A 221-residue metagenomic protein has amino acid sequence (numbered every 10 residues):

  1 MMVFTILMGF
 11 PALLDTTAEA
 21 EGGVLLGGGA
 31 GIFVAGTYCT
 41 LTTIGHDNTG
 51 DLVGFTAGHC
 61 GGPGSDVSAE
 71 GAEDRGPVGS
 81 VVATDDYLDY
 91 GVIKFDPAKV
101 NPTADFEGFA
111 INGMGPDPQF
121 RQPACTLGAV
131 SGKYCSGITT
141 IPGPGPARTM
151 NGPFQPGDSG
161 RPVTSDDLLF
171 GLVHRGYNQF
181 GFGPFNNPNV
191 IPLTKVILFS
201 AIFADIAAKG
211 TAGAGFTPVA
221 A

Functional and structural regions predicted by a protein language model:
M1-A20: Secretory targeting and sorting signals
L7, S80-V82, M150-G152: Short, well-ordered helical secondary-structure segments
F10-L13, G23-V24, G28-I32, H46 (+6 more regions): Intrinsically disordered, low-complexity regions
A18-A20, I93, T194: Generic cytosolic/nucleocytoplasmic N-terminal low-complexity/intrinsically disordered segments
G23-T42, G54, N101-G108, V130-A220: Active-site region of chymotrypsin-like
F33-G143, T164-D166, F170: Serine endopeptidase catalytic core focused on the charge-relay Asp
